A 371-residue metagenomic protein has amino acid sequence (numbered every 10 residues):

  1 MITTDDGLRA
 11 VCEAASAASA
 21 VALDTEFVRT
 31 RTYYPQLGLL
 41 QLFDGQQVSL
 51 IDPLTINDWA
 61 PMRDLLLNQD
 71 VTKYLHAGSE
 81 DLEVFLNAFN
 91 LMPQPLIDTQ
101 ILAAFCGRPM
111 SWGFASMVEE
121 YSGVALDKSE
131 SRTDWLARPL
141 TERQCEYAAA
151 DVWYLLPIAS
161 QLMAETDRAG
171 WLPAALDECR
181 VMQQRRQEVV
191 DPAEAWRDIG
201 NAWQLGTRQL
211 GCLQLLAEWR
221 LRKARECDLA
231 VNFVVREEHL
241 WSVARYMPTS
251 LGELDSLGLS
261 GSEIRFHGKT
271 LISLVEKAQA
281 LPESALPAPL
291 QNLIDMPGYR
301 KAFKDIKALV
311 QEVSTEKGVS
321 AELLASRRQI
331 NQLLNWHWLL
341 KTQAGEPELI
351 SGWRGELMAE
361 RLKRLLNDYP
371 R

Functional and structural regions predicted by a protein language model:
M1-T3, R9, L23-D24, T30 (+14 more regions): Mixed-charge, polar/low-complexity N-terminal
I2-G7, S16-L23, V28-E165: Conserved DEDDh/DEDDy metal-dependent 3′-5′ exonuclease domain
E142, L162-R371: Accessory DNA-binding and partner-docking regions appended to nucleic-acid-acting proteins, especially the terminal
